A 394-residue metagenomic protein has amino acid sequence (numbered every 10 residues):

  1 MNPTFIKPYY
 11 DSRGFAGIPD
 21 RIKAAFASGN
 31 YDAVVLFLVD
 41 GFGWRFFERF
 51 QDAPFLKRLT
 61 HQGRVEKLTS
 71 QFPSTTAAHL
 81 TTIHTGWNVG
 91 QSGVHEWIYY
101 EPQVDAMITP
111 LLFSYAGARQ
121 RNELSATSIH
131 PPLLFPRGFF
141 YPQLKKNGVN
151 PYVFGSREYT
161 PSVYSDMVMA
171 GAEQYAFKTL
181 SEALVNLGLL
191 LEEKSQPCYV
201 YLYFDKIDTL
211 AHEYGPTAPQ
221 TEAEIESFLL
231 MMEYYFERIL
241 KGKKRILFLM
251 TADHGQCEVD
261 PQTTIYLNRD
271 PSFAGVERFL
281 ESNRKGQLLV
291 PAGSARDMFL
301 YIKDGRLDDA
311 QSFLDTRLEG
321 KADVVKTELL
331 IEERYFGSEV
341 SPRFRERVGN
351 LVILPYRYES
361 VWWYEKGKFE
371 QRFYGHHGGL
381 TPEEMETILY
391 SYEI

Functional and structural regions predicted by a protein language model:
M1-I394: Feature captures the catalytic ectodomains and active-site-proximal regions of enzymes that hydrolyze or transfer
